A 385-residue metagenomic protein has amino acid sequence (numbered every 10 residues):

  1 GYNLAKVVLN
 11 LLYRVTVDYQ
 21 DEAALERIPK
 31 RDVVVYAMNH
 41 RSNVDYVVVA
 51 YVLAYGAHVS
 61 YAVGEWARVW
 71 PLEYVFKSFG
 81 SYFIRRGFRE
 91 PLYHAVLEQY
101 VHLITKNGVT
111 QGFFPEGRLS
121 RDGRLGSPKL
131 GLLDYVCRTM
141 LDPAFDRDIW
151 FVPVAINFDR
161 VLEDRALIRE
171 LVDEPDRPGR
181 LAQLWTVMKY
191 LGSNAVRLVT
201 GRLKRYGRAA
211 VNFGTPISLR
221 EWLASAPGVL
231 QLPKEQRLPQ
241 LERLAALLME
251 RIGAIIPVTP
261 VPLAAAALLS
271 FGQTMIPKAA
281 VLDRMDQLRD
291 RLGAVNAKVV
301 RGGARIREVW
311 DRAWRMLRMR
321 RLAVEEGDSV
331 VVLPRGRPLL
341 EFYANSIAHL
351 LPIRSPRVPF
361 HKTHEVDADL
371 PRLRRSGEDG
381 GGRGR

Functional and structural regions predicted by a protein language model:
G1-R385: Membrane-interfacial terminal anchoring regions of lipid-handling membrane enzymes
